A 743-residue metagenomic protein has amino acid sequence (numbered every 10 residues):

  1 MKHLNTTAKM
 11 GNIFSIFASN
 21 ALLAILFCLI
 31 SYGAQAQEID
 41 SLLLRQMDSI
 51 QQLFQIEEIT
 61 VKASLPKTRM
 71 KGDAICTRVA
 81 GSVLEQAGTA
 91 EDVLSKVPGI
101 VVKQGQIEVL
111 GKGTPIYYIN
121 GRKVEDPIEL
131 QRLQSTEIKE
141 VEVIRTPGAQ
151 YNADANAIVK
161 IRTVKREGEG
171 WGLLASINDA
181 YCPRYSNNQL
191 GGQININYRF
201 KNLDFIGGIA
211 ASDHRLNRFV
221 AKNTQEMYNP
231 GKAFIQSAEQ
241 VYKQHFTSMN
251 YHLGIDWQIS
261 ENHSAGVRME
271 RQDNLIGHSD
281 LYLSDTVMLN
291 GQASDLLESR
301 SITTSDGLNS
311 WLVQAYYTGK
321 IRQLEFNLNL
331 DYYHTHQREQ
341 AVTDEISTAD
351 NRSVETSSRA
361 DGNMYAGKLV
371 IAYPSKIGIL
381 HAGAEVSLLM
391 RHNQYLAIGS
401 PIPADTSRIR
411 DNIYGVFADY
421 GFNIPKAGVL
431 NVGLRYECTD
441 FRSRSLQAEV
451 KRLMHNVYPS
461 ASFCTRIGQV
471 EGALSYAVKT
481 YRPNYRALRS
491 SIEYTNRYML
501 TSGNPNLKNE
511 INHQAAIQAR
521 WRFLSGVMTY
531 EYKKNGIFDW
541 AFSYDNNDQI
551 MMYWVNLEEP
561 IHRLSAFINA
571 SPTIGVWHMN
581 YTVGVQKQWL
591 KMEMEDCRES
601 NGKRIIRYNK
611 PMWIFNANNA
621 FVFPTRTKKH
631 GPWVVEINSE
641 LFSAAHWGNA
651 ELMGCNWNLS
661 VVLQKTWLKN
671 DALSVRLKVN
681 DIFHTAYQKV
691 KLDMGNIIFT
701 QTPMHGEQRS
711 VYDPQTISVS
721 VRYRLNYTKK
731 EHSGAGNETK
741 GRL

Functional and structural regions predicted by a protein language model:
E38-V83, K103-Q104, K112, I144-T146: Short, acidic, small-residue-rich periplasmic hinge/interaction motif at the N-terminus of Gram-negative outer-membrane
E58, A90-V93, P127-I128, V143 (+2 more regions): N-terminal periplasmic accessory domains that precede and gate Gram-negative outer-membrane beta-barrel machines
T68, E91-K123, Q150: Extracytoplasmic beta-strand/coil segments of soluble accessory domains associated with Gram-negative outer-membrane
K96, R122-G148: Short acidic/polar hinge/loop motifs at secondary-structure boundaries that mediate gating or recognition
I177-P183, F200, A211-R215, R271-L275 (+18 more regions): Transmembrane beta-strands of outer-membrane beta-barrel pores
S186-F219, G231-S279, N309-W311, G319 (+1 more regions): Transmembrane beta-barrel wall of Gram-negative outer-membrane proteins
N250-N274, R300-L446, C464-E471, S525 (+3 more regions): Face-selective signature of the C-terminal outer-membrane beta-barrel domain
I409, K451-R452, T480-K534, M552-S565 (+1 more regions): Outer-membrane beta-barrel signature, preferentially recognizing the C-terminal barrel domain of Gram-negative
